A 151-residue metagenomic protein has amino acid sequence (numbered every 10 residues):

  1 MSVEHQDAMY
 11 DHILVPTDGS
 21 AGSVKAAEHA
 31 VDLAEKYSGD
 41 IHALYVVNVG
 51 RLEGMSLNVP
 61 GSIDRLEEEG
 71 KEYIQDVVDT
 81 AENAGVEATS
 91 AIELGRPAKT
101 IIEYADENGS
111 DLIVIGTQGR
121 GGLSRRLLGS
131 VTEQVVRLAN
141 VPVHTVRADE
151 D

Functional and structural regions predicted by a protein language model:
M1-S2, E107-D151: Gly/Ser-rich helix-loop-strand patches that form or flank binding pockets for ribonucleotide-derived cofactors
S2-A8, D79-I113, E150-D151: Structural beta-alpha unit
Q6-M55: Small/aliphatic-rich secondary-structure junction motif
A26-A27, E53-S56, I102-E103, R125-L127: Short, well-ordered secondary-structure micro-motifs
H29, L66-V77, T100: Short, solvent-exposed amphipathic alpha-helices that sit in or adjacent to ligand/effector-binding or catalytic
L44, T89-E93, H144: General small-molecule cofactor/ligand-binding pocket signal
Y45-E72: Acidic, proline/glycine-rich short linear motifs
